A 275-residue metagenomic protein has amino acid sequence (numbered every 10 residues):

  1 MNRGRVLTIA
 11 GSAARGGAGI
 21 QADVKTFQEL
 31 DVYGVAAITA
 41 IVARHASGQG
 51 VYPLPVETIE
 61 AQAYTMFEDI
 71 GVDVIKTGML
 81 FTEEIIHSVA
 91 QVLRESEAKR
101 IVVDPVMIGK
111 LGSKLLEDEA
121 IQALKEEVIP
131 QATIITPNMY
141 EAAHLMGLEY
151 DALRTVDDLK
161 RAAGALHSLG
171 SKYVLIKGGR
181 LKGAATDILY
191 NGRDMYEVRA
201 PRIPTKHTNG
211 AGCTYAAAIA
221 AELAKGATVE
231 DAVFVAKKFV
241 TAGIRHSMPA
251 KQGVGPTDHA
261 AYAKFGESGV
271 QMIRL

Functional and structural regions predicted by a protein language model:
N2-T8, I20, V24-K110, F265: Conserved N-terminal subdomain of the carbohydrate kinase-like
R3, P53, D231-L275: Charged C-terminal helix
I9-R15, Y196-N209: Short pre-catalytic strand/loop immediately N-terminal to key active-site residues, enriched for Gly-Thr
S12, T77-G78, S113, T208: Glycine- and other small-residue-rich loops at beta-strand/loop junctions that grip anionic moieties
Q21, A143-H144, T205-V229: Short, small-residue alpha-helix embedded
D31-V35, M195, E222-A236: Phosphate-handling active-site elements
Y52-T58, G112-I129: Conserved phosphate-binding/catalytic loop of the ribokinase/pfkB sugar-kinase fold
D118-M195: Conserved phosphate/ATP/ADP-binding segment of small-molecule kinases
